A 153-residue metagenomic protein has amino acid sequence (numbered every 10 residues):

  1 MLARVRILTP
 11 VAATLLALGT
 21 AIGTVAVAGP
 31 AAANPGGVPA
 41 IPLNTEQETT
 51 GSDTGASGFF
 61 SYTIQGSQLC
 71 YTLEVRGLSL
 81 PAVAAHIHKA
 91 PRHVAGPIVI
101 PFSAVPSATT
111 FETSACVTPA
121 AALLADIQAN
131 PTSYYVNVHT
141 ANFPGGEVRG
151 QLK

Functional and structural regions predicted by a protein language model:
L2-A85, K89-K153: Metal-centered catalytic cores of metalloenzymes
